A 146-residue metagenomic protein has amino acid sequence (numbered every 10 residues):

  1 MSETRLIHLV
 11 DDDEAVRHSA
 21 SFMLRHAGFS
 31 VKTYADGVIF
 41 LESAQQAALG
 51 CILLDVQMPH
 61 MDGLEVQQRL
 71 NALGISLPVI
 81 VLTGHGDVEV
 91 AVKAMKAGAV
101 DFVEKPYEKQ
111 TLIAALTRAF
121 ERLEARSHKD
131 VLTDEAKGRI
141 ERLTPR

Functional and structural regions predicted by a protein language model:
R5, D13-K32: Two-component/phosphorelay signaling modules centered on CheY-like receiver
A35-D36, M61-Q68, G86: Acidic catalytic/metal-coordinating carboxylates
I39-E42, L64-S76, K93: Short amphipathic alpha-helix used as the core "switch/output" element in two-component signaling
A47-L53: Active-site beta3 strand of CheY-like receiver
D55, T83: Active-site residues of response regulator receiver
M58: Receiver (REC) domain active-site loop signature in two-component systems and cognate sites in sensor histidine kinases
D87-E89, V103-T117: C-terminal output helix
